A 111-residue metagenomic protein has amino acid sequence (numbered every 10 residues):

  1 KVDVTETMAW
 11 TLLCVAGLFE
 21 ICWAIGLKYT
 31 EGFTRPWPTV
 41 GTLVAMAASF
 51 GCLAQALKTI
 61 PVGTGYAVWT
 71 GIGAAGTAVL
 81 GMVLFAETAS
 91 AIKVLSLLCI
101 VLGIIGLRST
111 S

Functional and structural regions predicted by a protein language model:
V2-S111: Polytopic alpha-helical membrane proteins, predominantly small-molecule transporters/carriers
